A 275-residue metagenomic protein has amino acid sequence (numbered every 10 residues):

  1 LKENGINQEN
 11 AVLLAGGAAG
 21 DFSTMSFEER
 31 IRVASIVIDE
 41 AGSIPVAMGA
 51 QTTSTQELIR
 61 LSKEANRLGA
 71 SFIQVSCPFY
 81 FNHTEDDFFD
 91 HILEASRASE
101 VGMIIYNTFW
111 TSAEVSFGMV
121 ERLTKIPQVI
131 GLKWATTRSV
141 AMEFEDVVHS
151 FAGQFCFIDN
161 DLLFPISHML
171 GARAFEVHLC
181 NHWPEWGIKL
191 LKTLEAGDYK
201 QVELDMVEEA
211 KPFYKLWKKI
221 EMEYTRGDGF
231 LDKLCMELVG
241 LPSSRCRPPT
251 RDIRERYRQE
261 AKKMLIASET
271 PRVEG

Functional and structural regions predicted by a protein language model:
L1-E114, R251: Active-site beta->alpha loop and helix N-cap motifs at the rims of alpha/beta catalytic domains
E3-N10, L179, W183-G275: C-terminal alpha-helical cap/extension of soluble enzyme domains
I6, N66-I73, A98-V101, V120-G131 (+2 more regions): Structural recognition of alpha->loop->beta junctions
E28, R32, D86, D90 (+6 more regions): Conserved active-site and cofactor/substrate-binding residues in soluble primary-metabolism enzymes
I36, E94, R122, K189 (+1 more regions): Alpha-helical scaffold segments in soluble metabolic enzymes
Q51, G153-Q154, M222: A generic secondary-structure micro-motif detector that highlights 1-2 residue hydrophobic/ambivalent hotspots embedded
F109-K218: Catalytic alpha/beta core domains of metabolic enzymes, predominantly
